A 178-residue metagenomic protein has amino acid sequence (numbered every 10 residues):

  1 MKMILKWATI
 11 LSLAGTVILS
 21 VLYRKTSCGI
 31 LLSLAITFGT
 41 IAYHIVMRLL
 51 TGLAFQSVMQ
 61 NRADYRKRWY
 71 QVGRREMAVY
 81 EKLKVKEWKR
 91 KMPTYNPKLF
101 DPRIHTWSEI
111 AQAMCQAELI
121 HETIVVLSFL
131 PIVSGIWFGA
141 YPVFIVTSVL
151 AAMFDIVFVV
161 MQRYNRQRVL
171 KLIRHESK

Functional and structural regions predicted by a protein language model:
M1-T37, V160-I173: Cytosolic-side membrane-entry/anchor segment at the start of a transmembrane helix
T9-V17, F38, A42, W88 (+2 more regions): Hydrophobic alpha-helical transmembrane segments of multi-pass integral membrane proteins
L22, M47-Q56, V133, Q162 (+2 more regions): Membrane-water interface at transmembrane helix exits
T26, I30-A78, D155-V159: Hydrophobic alpha-helical membrane-embedded segments
C28-F38, W137-L150: Hydrophobic alpha-helical transmembrane segments
G52-I110, K171, H175-K178: Membrane-proximal soluble regions of multi-pass membrane proteins
E109-P142: Transmembrane alpha-helical segments and their cytosolic interface motifs in multi-pass membrane proteins
I145-K178: Alpha-helical oligomerization segments
